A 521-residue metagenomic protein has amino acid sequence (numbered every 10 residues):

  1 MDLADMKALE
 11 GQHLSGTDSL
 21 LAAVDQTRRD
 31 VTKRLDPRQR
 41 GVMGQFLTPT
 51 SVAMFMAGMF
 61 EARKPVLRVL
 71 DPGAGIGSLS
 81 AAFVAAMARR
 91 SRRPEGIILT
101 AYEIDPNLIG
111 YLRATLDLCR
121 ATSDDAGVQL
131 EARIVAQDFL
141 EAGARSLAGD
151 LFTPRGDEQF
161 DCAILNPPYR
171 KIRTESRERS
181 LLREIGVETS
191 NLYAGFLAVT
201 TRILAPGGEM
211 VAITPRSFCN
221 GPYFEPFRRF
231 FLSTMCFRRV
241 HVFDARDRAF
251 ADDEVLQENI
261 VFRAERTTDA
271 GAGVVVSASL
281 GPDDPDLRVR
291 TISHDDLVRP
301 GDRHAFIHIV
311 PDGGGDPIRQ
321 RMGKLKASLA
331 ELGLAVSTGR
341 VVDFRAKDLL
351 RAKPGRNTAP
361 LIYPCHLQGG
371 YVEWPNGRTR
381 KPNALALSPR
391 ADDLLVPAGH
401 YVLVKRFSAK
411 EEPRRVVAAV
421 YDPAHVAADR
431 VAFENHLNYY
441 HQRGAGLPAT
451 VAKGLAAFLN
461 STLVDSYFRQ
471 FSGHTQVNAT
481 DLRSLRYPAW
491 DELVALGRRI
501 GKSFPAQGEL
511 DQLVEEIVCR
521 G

Functional and structural regions predicted by a protein language model:
M1-E95, T100-C119, G143, P167 (+3 more regions): Class I S-adenosyl-L-methionine
P37-V42, V69, R179-R183, F433-G444: Glycine- and acidic
G41-V42, F46-F55, A74-A81, P94-G96 (+2 more regions): Signature of N6-adenine DNA methyltransferases within the class I
R63-P65, R90-G96, D124-L130, R155-E158 (+1 more regions): Short helix-terminating capping/connector loops at secondary-structure junctions
L67, D161, Y401: Conserved acidic residues
L116-G149: S-adenosyl-L-methionine
P317-R520: Polybasic, glycine- and aromatic-enriched phosphate-binding surface used to engage nucleic acids
